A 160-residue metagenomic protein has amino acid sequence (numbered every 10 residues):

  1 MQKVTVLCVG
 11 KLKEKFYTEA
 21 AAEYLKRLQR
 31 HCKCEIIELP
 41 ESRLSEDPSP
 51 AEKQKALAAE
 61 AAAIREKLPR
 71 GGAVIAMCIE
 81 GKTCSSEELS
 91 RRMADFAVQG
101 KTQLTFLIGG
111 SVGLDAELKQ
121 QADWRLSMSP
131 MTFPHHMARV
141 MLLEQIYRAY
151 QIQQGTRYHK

Functional and structural regions predicted by a protein language model:
M1-L28: N-terminal beta1-alpha1 ligand-phosphate binding loop
K3, T102-L107: Loop/turn-to-beta-strand initiation segments
V6, I75, G109, L142: Conserved RecA-like P-loop NTPase ATPase core
L7, E35-I37: General small-molecule cofactor/ligand-binding pocket signal
L12, I79-K82, G110-G113: Short glycine-rich anion-binding loops that position phosphate/pyrophosphate groups of nucleotides and phosphorylated
C32, G71-G72, A122: Short, well-ordered alpha-helix to beta-strand connector turns
P40-T102: S-adenosyl-L-methionine/SAH cofactor-binding core of RNA-modifying enzymes
V112, A116-K160: Structured adenosyl-cofactor binding patch, chiefly the S-adenosyl-L-methionine
